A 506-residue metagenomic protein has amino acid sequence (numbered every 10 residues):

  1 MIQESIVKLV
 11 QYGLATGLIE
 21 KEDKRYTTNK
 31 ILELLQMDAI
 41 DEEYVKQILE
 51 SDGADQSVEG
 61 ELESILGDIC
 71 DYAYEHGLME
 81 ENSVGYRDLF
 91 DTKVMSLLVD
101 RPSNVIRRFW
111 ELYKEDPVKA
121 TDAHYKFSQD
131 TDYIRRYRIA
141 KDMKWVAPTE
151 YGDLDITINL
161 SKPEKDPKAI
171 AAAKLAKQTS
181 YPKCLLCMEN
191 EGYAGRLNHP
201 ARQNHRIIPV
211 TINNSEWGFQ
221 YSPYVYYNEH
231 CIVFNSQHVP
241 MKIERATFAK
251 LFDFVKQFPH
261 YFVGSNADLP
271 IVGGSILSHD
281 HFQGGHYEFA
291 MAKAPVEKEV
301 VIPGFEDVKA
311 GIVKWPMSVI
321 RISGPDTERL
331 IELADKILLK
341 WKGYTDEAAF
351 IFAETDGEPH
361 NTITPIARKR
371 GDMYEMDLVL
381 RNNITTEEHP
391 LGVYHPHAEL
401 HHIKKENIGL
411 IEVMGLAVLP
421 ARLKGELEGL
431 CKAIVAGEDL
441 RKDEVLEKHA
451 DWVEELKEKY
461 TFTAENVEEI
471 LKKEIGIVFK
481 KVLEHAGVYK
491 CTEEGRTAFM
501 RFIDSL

Functional and structural regions predicted by a protein language model:
M1-V233, Q237-P240, K314-P316, L330-A334 (+2 more regions): Active-site microenvironments that recognize anionic phosphate/pyrophosphate groups
N204-R206, H238-V263: Helical scaffold of the NTase/Pol beta-like nucleotidyltransferase catalytic core
A246, V255-S278, G284-L338, K342-T345: Catalytic or ion-translocation cores adjacent to nucleophile or general acid/base/metal-coordination motifs in diverse
